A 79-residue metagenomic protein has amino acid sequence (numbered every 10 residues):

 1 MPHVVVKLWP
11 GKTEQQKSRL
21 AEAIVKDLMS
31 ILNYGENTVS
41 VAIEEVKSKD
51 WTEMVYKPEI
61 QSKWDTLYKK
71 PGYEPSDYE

Functional and structural regions predicted by a protein language model:
P2-E79: A domain-level signal for the structural core that forms small-molecule/cofactor-binding pockets and catalytic centers
